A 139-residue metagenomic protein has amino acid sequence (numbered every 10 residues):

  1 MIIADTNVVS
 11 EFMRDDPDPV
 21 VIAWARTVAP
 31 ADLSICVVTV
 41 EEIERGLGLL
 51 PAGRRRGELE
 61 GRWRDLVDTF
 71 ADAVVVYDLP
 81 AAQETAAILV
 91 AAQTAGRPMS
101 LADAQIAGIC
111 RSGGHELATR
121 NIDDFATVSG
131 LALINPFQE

Functional and structural regions predicted by a protein language model:
M1-T39, L47-D65, E139: Short, well-structured N-terminal submotif of metal-dependent ribonuclease cores
D5, C36, P98-S100, N121: Histidine- and aromatic-rich ligand-binding microenvironments
V8, T39, A81, I106 (+1 more regions): Alpha-helix capping/helix-boundary segments
V9-S10, E41-E44, A126, I134: Nucleotide phosphate-binding site architecture
V28, F70, V128-S129: Short, structured coil segments at secondary-structure junctions
R45-G53, D72-A118: Active-site neighborhoods of divalent-metal-dependent phosphate/nucleic-acid chemistry enzymes
A107, R111-E139: Acidic, PIN/NYN-like endoribonuclease modules and their adjacent C-terminal/linker elements
